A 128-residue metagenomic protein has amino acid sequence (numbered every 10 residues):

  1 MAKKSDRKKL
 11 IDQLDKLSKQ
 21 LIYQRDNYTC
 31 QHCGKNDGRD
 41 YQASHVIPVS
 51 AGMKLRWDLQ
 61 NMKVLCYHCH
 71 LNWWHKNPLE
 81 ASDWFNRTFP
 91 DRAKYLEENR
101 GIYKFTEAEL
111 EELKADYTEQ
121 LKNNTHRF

Functional and structural regions predicted by a protein language model:
M1-L17, N36-D37, Y95-F128: A boundary/linker detector
R7-D12, K19, G52-L55, L71: Short, surface-exposed loop/turn motifs that are enriched in glycine and acidic residues and include a nearby proline
L17-D26, L55-L59: Short, flexible, mixed-charge glycine/proline-rich loop motifs that serve as phosphate/nucleic-acid-contacting
C30, F89-E97: Short amphipathic alpha-helical segments with coiled-coil-like heptad repeat character
Q31-V64, W73: Histidine-centered nuclease catalytic patch
K35-G38, M62-N86, P90: Short Cys/His-centered divalent metal-binding micro-motifs
V49, W84, N99: Short acidic/histidine-centered micro-motifs embedded in hydrophobic/aromatic stretches that mark compact functional
